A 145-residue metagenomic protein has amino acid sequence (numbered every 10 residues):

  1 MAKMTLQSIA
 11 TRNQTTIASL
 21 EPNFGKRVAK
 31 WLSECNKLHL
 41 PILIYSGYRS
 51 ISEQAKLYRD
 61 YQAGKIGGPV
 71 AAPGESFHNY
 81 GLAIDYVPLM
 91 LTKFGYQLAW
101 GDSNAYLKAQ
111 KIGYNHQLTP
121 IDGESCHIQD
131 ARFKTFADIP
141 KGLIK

Functional and structural regions predicted by a protein language model:
A2-S46: Active-site acidic/histidine clusters and adjacent loop/turn architecture that either coordinate catalytic ions
A18-K26, Y48-I51, W100-L107: Soluble non-cytosolic domains of exported or imported proteins
C35, H39, Y61, H116-Q117: Sec/Tat-exported extracytoplasmic proteins
I44-Y58: Acidic helix-start/capping segments at beta-turn-to-alpha-helix junctions
I51-Q54, A63-G64, L91-K93: Short, charged/polar surface micro-motifs in flexible loops or helix N-caps
Y58-G68: Short, surface-exposed loop/helix-turn segments at secondary-structure junctions that function as lids/hinges flanking
G67, A71-K145: Catalytic cores and adjacent binding grooves of peptidoglycan-active enzymes
